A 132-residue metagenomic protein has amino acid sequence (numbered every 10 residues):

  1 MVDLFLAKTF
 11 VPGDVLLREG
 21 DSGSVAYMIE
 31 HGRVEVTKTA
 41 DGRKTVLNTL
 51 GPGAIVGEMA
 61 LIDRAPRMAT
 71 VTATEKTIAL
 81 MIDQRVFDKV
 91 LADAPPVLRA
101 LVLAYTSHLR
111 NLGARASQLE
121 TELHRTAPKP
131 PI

Functional and structural regions predicted by a protein language model:
M1-T39: Regulatory nucleotide-sensing modules
T9, L16, V46-N48, M68: Local beta-strand/beta-hairpin segments that build beta-sheet-rich folds
A26-M28, T49, L80-M81: Short aromatic/basic micro-patch
H31, P52-I55, K76, Q84 (+2 more regions): ATP/adenylate-binding site constellation spanning eukaryotic-like Ser/Thr protein kinases, ABC-transporter
V36-T37, E58, A69-A73, K89-V90: Short beta-strand His + acidic residue motifs that chelate non-heme Fe in jelly-roll/DSBH and cupin folds
G42-V56: Short acidic-glycine-tyrosine-enriched beta hairpin
R64-R85: Ligand-binding loop in jelly-roll beta-barrel domains
R67, F87-A127: A small-molecule sensor/coupling module
